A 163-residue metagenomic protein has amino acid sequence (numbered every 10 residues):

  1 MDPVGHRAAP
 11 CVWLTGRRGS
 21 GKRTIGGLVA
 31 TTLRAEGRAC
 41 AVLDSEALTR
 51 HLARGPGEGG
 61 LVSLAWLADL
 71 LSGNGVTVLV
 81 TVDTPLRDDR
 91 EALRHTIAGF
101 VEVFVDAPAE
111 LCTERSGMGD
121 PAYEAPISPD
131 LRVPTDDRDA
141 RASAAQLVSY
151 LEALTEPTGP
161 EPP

Functional and structural regions predicted by a protein language model:
M1-T15, A39: Extreme N-terminal, non-catalytic leader segments that precede Walker-type/kinase nucleotide-binding cores
P3-V4, R94, F104, P121-A125: Short secondary-structure boundary/capping segments
R7-A8, E36-R38, W66, S72-G75 (+2 more regions): Short loop/turn elements that form and flank the Walker-type P-loop nucleotide-binding site in RecA-like NTPase cores
C11, V42, F100-F104, D130-R132: Conserved beta-strand scaffold positions in the cores of enzyme catalytic domains, especially in NTP/NDP-utilizing
T15, A41-D44, L79-V82: Short, conserved beta-strand edge motifs with alternating hydrophobic and charged residues
S20-D69, G73: Conserved substrate/cofactor phosphate-moiety recognition/catalytic segment in nucleotide-dependent phosphotransferases
H51-V101, V105, A109-E110: Glycine-rich phosphate-binding loop used to anchor ATP phosphates in small-molecule kinases, encompassing both
D106-P163: Small-molecule kinase domains that catalyze NTP-dependent phosphoryl transfer to phosphate-bearing small molecules
